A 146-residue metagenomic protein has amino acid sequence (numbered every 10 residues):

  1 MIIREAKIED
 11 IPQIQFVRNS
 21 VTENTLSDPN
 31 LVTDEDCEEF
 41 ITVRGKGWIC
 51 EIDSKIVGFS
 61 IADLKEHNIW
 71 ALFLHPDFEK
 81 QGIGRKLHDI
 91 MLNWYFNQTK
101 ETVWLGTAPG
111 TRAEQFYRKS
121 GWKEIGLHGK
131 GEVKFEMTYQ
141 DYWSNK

Functional and structural regions predicted by a protein language model:
M1-F16, G126: A short beta-loop-alpha structural element at the N-terminal edge of CoA-dependent acyl/N-acetyltransferase catalytic
Q15-T42: Conserved GNAT-fold acetyl-CoA-binding loop/helix
V17-V21, W94, F116, S120: Alpha-helical interaction/dimerization surfaces of two-component signaling modules
E38-I49, N68: A short helix-loop-beta-strand connector motif used in the catalytic cores of GNAT acetyltransferases and, in some
I49, K55-D63, N68-F73: Conserved beta-strand in the GNAT
K55, A71, H75-D89, A108-Q115 (+1 more regions): Conserved glycine-rich acetyl-CoA-binding loop
K86-T102: Conserved acyl-CoA
E101-E114, R118-K146: C-terminal "cap" of GNAT-fold acetyltransferases
